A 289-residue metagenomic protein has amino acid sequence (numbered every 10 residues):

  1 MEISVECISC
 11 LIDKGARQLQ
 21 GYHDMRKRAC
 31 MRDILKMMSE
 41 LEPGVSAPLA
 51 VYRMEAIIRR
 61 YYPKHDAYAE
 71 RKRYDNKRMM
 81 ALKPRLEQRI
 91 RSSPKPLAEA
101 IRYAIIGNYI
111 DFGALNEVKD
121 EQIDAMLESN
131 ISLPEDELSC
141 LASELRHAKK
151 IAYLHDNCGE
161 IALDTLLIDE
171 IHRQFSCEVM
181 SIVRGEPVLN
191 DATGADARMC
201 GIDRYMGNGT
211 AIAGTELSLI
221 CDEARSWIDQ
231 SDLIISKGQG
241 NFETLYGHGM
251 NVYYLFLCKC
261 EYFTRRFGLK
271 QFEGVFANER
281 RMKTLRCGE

Functional and structural regions predicted by a protein language model:
E2-A148: Electropositive, gly/pro-rich neighborhoods at or near active sites that engage anionic ligands
P134, Y153, E160-I161: Alpha-helix N-cap/loop-to-helix initiation residues
K149-K150, C177-M180, N251: Residues at the starts of beta-strands that form the adenosine-phosphate
K150-A152, D232-L233: Structural motif
L154-N157, V183: Short glycine-centered, acidic/aromatic-flanked micro-motifs in structured strand/loop junctions that mark active-site
C158-V179: Histidine-anchored nucleotide/phosphate-binding helix
V183-P187, A195-E289: C-terminal functional extensions of proteins
